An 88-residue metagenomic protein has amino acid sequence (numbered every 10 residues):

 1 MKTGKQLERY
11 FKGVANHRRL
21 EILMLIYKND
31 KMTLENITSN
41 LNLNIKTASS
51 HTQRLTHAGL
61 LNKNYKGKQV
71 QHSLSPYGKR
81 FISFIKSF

Functional and structural regions predicted by a protein language model:
M1-L20: Short alpha-helical segments that sit at the start of domains
F11, K28, Q71-F88: Conserved segment of winged-helix/HTH DNA-binding domains
H17, N29-T33: Short capping segments at the starts of secondary-structure elements
L20-M24, R80: Pre-recognition alpha-helix immediately N-terminal to the DNA-recognition helix within helix-turn-helix or winged-helix
L23, T52-Q53: Short, hydrophobic-biased segments on the C-terminal half of alpha helices that form "recognition helices"
N36-S39: A short acidic, leucine-rich amphipathic alpha-helix
K46: Key DNA-contact positions within bacterial/archaeal DNA-binding proteins
H57-G67, S73: Beta-hairpin "wing" of winged helix-turn-helix
